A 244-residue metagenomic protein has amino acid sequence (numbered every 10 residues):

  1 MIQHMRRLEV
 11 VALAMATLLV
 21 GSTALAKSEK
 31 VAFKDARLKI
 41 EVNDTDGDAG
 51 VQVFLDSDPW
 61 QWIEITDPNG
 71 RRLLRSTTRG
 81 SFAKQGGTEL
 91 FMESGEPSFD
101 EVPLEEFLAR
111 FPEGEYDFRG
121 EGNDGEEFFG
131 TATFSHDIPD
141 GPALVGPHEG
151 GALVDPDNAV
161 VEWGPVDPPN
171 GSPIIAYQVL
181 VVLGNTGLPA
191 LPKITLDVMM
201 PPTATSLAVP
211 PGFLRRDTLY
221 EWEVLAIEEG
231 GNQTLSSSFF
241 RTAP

Functional and structural regions predicted by a protein language model:
K27-N43, A132-V166: Short, compositionally biased P/S/T/A/G/V-rich stretches that sit at domain boundaries
K27-V102: Long, polar/Ser/Thr-enriched low-complexity segments that form simple helices or flexible linkers at protein ends
F54-L74, D167-P192, T218-L219: Solvent-exposed loop/turn segments flanking beta-strands in beta-repeat/beta-sandwich domains
F111-E115, D217-L219: Extracellular Ig-like/FN3 beta-sandwich strand-entry sites
G120-G122, A226: Conserved structural position at the C-terminal beta-strand of extracellular beta-sandwich adhesion modules
F128, I227-P244: Extracellular fibronectin type III
L196-D197, P202-P210: Short S/T/G- and acidic-enriched coil/turn segments that sit immediately N-terminal to beta-strands in beta-sandwich
G212-N232: Beta-strand-rich modules
